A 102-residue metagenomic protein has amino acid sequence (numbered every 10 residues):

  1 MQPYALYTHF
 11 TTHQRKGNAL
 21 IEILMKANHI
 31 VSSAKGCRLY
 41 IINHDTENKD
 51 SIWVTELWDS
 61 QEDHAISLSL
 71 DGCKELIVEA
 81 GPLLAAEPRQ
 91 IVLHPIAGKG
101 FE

Functional and structural regions predicted by a protein language model:
M1-Y4, I41-D50, L76-E102: Glycine-rich beta-strand-turn "strand-cap" elements at beta-sheet edges
Y4-F10, I41-L68: Short, well-ordered beta-strand segments in beta-rich or mixed alpha/beta enzyme and ligand-binding folds
H9-T12, I96: Short N-terminal leader segment in a subset of presequences, especially plant chloroplast and some mitochondrial
T11-L20: Short, surface-exposed ligand-recognition loops at beta-strand->loop->(often short) alpha-helix junctions that present
K16, K35, D71, A97-K99: Feature targets compositionally biased, intrinsically disordered low-complexity regions with long contiguous runs
K26-L39, L57-I91: An amphipathic, aromatic/His-enriched active-site/gating alpha helix that lines ligand/cofactor pockets
